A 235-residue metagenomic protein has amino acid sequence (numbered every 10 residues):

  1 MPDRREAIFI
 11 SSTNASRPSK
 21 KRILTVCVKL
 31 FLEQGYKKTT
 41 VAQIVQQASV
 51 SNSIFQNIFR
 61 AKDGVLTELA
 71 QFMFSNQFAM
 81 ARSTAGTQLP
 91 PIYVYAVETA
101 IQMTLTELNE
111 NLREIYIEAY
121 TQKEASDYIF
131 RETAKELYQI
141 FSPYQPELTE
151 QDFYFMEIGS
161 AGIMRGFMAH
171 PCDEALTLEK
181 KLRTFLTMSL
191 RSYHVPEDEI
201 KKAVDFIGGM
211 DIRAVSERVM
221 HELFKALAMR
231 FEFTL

Functional and structural regions predicted by a protein language model:
M1-Q34, V41-Q47: Basic, helix-initiating cap at the start of DNA-binding domains
P2-R4, Q139, P143, E147 (+2 more regions): C-terminal peripheral helix-coil segments that are non-catalytic and often amphipathic
K21-L24, T67, Q71: Non-membrane, extended amphipathic alpha-helical rods used for dimerization/oligomeric scaffolding, tethering
R22, V26-Q34, N76, M80 (+2 more regions): Solvent-exposed, amphipathic alpha-helical segments
L30-G64, E68: Helix-turn-helix
E68, A79-L112, Q122, F130-A134: Hydrophobic alpha-helical connector segments
R113-E118, D198-K202: Short, hydrophobic secondary-structure boundary micro-motifs
E118-A169, L176, K180-T187: Amphipathic alpha-helical packing segments from all-alpha helical-bundle domains
